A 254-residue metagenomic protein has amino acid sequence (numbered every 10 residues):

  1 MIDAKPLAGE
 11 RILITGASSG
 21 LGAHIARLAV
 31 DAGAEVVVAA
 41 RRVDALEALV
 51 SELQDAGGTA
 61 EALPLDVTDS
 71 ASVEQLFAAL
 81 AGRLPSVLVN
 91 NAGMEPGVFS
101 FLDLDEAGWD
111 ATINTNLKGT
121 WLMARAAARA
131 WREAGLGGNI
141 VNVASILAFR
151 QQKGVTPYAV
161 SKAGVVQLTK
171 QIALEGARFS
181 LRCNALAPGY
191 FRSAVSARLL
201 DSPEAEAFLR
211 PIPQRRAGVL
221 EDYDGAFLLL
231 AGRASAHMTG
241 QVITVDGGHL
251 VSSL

Functional and structural regions predicted by a protein language model:
I2-D3, E95-V98, R150, L228 (+1 more regions): Short C-terminal tail/terminal secondary-structure segment of NAD(P)H-dependent dehydrogenase/reductase domains
S18-S19: Conserved glycine-rich cofactor-binding loop
P64-Q75, E106, D222: The beta1-alpha1 cofactor-binding region of Rossmann-like NAD(H)/NADP(H)-dependent oxidoreductases
F99-F101, D105-I113, S196, F208: Substrate-binding pocket helix/loop in short-chain dehydrogenase/reductase
A124, S161, T169: Active-site helix of classical SDR
R129, L174-R178, A236: Alpha-helical segment proximal to the catalytic Tyr-Lys
S145: Residue(s) in the substrate-gating loop at a strand-loop-helix junction that position the organic substrate next
